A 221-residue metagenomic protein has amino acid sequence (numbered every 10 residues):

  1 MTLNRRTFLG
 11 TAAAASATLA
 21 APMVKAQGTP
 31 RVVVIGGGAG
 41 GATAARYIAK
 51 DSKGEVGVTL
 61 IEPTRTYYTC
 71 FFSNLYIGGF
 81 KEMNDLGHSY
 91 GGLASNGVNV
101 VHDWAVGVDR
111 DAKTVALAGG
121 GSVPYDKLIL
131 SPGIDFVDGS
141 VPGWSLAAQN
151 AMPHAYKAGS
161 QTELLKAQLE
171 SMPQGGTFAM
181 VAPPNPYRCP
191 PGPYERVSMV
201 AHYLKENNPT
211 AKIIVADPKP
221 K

Functional and structural regions predicted by a protein language model:
M1-A15: N-terminal secretory signal peptides and thylakoid transit peptides that target proteins across membranes
T11, S131-P132: Short, well-ordered coil/turn residues at beta-beta hairpins and beta-strand->alpha-helix junctions within
Q27-N99, P184-K221: Beta1-alpha1 glycine-rich phosphate/pyrophosphate-binding loop at the start of Rossmann-like nucleotide-binding domains
D103-A112: A conserved short coil-to-beta-strand element within the FAD-binding core of flavoproteins
G119-K127: Core beta-strand elements of the Rossmann-like FAD/NAD(P) dinucleotide-binding domain in flavoenzyme oxidoreductases
P132-N208: Glycine-rich dinucleotide-binding loop and its adjacent helix/turn
